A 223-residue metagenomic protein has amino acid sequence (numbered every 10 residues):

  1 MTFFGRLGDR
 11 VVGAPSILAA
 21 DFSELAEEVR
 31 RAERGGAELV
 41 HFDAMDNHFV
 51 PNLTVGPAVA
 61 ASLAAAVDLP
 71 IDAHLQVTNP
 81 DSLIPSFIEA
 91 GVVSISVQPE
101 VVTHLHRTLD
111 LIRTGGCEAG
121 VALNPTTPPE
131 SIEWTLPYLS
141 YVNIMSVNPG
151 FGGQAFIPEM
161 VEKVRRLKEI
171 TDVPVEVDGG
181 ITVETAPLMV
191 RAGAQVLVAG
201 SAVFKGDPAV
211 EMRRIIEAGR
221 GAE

Functional and structural regions predicted by a protein language model:
M1-S96, E100-H104, L111-A119, P129-L139 (+6 more regions): Conserved N-terminal beta1-alpha1 strand-loop-helix module at the mouth
A122-T126: Short gly/ser/thr-rich secondary-structure transition/capping motifs
V147-Q154, V175: Strongly charged, low-complexity linkers/loops
I181-A192: Acidic, divalent-metal-coordinating active-site segment for phosphoryl/phosphodiester hydrolysis, typified by short
